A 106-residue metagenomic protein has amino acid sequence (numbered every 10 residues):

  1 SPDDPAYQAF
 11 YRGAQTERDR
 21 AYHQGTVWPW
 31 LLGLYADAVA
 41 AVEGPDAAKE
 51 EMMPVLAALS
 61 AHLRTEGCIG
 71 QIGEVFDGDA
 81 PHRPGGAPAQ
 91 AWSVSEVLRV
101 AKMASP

Functional and structural regions predicted by a protein language model:
S1-W28, A58-P106: Extended glycan-interaction surfaces of carbohydrate-active proteins
G25-W30, D46-K49, M53, A91: Conserved structured core elements
L31-L34, V55, L59: Alpha-helical packing segments of well-folded alpha/beta enzyme cores
Y35, V39, V97: Hydrophobic, well-ordered secondary-structure elements that form the walls of internal hydrophobic environments
V39-P54, K102-P106: Structural helix-adjacent loops and short alpha-helical linkers that scaffold large soluble proteins
